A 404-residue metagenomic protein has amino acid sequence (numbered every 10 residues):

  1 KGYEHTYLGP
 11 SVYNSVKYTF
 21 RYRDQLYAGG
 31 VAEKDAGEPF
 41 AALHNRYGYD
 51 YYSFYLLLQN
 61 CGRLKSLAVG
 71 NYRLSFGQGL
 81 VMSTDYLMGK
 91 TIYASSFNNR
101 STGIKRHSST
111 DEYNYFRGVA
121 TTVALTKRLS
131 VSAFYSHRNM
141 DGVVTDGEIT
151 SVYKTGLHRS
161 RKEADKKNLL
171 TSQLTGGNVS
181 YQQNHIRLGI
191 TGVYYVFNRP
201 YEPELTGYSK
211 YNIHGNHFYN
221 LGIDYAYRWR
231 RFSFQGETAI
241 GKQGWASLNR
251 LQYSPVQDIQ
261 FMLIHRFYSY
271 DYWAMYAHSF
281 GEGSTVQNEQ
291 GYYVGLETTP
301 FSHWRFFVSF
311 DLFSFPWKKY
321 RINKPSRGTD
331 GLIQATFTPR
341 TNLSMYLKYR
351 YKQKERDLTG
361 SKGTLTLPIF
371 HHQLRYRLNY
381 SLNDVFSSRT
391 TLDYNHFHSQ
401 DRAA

Functional and structural regions predicted by a protein language model:
K1-F40, Y47, Y51-L57, G62 (+2 more regions): Compositionally biased linear targeting/interaction segments
Y3-Y13, R23, F116, L170-P203 (+1 more regions): Exposed, low-structure sequence patches enriched in small/polar residues
E33-Y51, K105-E112, D165-N168, A239-G241: Outer-membrane beta-barrel proteins
E38-P39, D85-Y86, T91, D141-K167 (+1 more regions): Surface-exposed beta-strand-turn/loop segments characteristic of Gram-negative outer-membrane beta-barrels
A42-H44, Y93-N98, S151, E202-N212 (+1 more regions): Solvent-exposed loop segments that connect transmembrane elements
N45-I104, S108-D141, D258-M275: Outer membrane beta-barrel
G103-D111, D146, R161-L169, T175-G176 (+3 more regions): Extracellular/periplasm-exposed beta-strand and loop segments of Gram-negative cell-envelope proteins, dominated by
Y113-S160, N168-S180: Aromatic- and glycine-enriched pocket-lining scaffold segments that form the walls of small-molecule binding clefts
